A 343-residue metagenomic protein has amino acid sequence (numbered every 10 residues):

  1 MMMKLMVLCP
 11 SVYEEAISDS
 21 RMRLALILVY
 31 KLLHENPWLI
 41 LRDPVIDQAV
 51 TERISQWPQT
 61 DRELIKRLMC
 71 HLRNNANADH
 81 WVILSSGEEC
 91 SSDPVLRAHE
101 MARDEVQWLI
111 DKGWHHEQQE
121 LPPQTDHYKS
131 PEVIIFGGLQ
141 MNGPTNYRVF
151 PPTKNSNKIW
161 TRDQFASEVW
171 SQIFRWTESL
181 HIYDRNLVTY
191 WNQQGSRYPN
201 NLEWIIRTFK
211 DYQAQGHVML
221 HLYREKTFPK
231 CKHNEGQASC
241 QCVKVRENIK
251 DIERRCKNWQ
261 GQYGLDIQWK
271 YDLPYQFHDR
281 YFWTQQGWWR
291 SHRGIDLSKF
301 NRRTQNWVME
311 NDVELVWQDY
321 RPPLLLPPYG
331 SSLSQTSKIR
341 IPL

Functional and structural regions predicted by a protein language model:
M1-R162, W170, P199-L343: PLD/PLD-like phosphodiesterase catalytic module centered on the HKD motif
Q164-S167, N192: Active-site-adjacent structural elements in folded domains
E168-V169, L187: Short helix-to-loop capping/linker segments positioned immediately adjacent to catalytic or ligand/cofactor-binding
I173-S179: Secondary-structure "cap/kink" motif recognition
S179-H181, G287: Structural motif
D184: Residues on the solvent-exposed faces and adjacent turns of beta-rich solenoids used to engage binding targets
L187-V188, H278: Gly/Ser/Thr-rich loops at beta-strand to alpha-helix junctions that form or flank small-molecule/cofactor-binding
V188-W204: Domain-level signal for Mg2+-assisted phosphodiester chemistry and nucleotide/NA-binding surfaces in nucleic-acid
